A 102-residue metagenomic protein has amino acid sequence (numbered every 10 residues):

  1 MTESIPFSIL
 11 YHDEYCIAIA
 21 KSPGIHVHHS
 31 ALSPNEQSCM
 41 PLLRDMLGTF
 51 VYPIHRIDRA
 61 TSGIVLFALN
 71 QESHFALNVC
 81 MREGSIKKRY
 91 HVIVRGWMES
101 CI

Functional and structural regions predicted by a protein language model:
M1-I102: RNA pseudouridine synthases
